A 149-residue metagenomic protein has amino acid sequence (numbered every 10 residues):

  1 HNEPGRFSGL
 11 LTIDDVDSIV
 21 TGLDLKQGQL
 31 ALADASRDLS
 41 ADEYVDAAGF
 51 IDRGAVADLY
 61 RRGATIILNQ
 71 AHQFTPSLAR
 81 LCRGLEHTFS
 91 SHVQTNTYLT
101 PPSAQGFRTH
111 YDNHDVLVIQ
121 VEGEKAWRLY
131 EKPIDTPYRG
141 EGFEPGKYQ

Functional and structural regions predicted by a protein language model:
G5-G9, D17-S18, G22-Y148: Active-site region of the double-stranded beta-helix
